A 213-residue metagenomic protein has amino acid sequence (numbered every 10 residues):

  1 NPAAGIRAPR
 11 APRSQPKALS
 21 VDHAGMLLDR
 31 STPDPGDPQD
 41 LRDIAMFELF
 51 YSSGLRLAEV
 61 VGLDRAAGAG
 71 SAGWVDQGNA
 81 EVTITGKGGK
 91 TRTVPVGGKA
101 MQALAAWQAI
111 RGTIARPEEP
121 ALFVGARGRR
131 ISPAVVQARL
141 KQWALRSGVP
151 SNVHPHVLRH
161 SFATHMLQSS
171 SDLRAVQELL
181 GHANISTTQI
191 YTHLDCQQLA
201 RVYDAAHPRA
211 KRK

Functional and structural regions predicted by a protein language model:
N1-K213: Conserved catalytic core of the tyrosine transesterase superfamily
